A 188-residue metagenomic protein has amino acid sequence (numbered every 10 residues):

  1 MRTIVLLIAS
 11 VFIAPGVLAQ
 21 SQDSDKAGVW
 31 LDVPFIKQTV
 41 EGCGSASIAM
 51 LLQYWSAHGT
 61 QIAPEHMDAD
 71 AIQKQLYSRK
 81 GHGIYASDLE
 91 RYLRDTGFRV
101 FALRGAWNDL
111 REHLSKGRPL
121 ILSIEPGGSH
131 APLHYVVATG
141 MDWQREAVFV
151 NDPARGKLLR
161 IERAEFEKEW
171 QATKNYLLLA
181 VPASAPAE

Functional and structural regions predicted by a protein language model:
R2, Q20, R79-G81, S115 (+3 more regions): Noncatalytic regulatory segments and standalone regulatory/sensor domains
R2-L6, S10-G81, P126-S129, Q144 (+2 more regions): Active-site-adjacent structural segments surrounding the nucleophilic cysteine of cysteine proteases and isopeptidases
S21-Q22, R91-R94, E169: Short, conserved catalytic or adaptor-binding loops enriched in Gly and charged residues
T39, G44-L51, D68, I72 (+5 more regions): Stable alpha-helical elements in mature extracytoplasmic
Q61-M67, S78-S87, F98-G105, V137-G140 (+1 more regions): Short, exposed beta-strand "edge-strand" segments with a Pro/Gly-rich flavor and a Y/T-containing core
I72-L120: Mid-length scaffold segments of soluble, non-membrane domains
R99-N151: Active-site-adjacent substructure of cysteine-protease-like catalytic cores
